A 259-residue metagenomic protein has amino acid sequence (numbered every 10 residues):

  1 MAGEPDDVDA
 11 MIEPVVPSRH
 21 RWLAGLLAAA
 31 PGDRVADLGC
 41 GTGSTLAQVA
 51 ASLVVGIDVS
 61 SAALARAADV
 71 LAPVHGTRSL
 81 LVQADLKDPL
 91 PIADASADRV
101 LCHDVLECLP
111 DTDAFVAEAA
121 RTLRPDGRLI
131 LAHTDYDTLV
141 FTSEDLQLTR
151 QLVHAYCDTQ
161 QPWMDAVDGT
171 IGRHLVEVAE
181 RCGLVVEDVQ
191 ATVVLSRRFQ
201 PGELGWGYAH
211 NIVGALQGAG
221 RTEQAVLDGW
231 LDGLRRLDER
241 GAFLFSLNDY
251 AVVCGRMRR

Functional and structural regions predicted by a protein language model:
M1-P17: Class I SAM-dependent methyltransferase Rossmann-like catalytic core, especially the SAM/SAH-binding loop
A2-D7, D188-L244: C-terminal helical/coil "lid" or tail adjacent to the Rossmann-like core of SAM-dependent
P14-D33, Q48: Conserved alpha-helix/loop element of class I SAM-dependent methyltransferases that forms part of the SAM/SAH-binding
A36, T42-P89: Class I SAM-dependent methyltransferase SAM/SAH-binding core
L90-R99: A short acidic, Gly/Pro-enriched loop at the edge of an enzyme's catalytic core that lines a small-molecule cofactor
R99-D111: A short SAM/SAH-binding and catalytic strip from SAM-dependent methyltransferases
D113-R128: A short glycine-rich, Lys/Arg-flanked "PGG" loop and its adjoining helix->strand segment in the class I
I130-F199: Conserved catalytic/acceptor-binding region of the Class I
